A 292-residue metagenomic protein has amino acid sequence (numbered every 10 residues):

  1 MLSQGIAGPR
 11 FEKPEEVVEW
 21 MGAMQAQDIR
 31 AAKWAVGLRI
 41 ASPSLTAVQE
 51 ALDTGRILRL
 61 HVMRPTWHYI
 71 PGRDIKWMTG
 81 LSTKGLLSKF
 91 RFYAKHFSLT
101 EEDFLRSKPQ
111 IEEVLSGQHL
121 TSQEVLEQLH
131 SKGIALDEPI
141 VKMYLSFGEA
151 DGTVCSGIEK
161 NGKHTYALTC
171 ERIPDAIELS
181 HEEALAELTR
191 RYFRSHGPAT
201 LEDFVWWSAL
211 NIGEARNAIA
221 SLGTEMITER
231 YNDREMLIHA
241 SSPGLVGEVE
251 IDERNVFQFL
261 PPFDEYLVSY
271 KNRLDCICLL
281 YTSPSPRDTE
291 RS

Functional and structural regions predicted by a protein language model:
M1-Q123, E127-A135: Phosphate-backbone binding and catalysis cores of DNA-processing enzymes
V48-Q49, K142-S146, R216-G223: Short, hydrophobic-biased segments on the C-terminal half of alpha helices that form "recognition helices"
G55-L60, G152-G157, T224-T228: A short, conserved structural fragment
H68-Y69, G162-L168, E235-H239: Minor-groove-contacting beta-hairpin "wing" of winged helix-turn-helix DNA-binding domains
V141, L145-A215: Loop-centered beta-sheet repeat module
G197, D203-L245: Anionic-ligand-binding alpha/beta catalytic cores of soluble enzymes and soluble regulatory domains that recognize
E225-L279: Non-catalytic regulatory appendages
Y281-S292: Single conserved hydrophobic/aromatic residue that forms the stacking wall/gate of nucleotide- or nucleobase-binding
